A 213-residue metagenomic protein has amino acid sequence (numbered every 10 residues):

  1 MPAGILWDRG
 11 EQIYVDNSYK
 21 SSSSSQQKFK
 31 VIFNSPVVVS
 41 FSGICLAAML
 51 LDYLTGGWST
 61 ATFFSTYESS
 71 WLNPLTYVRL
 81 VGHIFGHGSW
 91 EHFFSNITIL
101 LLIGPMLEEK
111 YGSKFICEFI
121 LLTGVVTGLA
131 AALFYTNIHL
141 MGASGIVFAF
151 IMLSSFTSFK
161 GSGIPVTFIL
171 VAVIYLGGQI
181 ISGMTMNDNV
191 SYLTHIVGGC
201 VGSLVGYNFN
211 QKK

Functional and structural regions predicted by a protein language model:
P2-K213: A detector for small-residue-rich transmembrane helices and their helix-helix packing motifs
